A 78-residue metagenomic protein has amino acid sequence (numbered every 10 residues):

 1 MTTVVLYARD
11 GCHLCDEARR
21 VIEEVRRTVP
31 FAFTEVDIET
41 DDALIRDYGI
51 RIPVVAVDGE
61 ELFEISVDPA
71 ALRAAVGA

Functional and structural regions predicted by a protein language model:
M1-E24: Local sequence-structure signature of Cys/Sec-based thiol-disulfide redox active-site neighborhoods
R20, V57, V67: Residues lining hydrophobic/aromatic ligand-binding pockets adjacent to catalytic sites
R26-P30: Short helix-capping segments at alpha-helix termini
F31-D42: Thiol-based oxidoreductase modules, predominantly thioredoxin-like and allied folds used for disulfide exchange
T40-P53: Short Fe-S-cluster ligation motifs
P53-E61: A short, hydrophobic beta-strand/beta-hairpin element that forms part of a small beta-sheet core
E60-A78: Non-catalytic, surface beta->alpha helical segment in thiol-disulfide oxidoreductase systems
